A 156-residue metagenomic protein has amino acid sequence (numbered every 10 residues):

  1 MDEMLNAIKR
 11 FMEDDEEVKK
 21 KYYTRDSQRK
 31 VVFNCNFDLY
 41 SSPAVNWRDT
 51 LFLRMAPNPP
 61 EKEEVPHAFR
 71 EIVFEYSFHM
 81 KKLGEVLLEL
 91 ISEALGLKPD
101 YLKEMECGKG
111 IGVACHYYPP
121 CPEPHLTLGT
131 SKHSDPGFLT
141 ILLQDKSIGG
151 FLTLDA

Functional and structural regions predicted by a protein language model:
M1-A156: Peripheral, non-catalytic segments flanking oxidoreductase cores
